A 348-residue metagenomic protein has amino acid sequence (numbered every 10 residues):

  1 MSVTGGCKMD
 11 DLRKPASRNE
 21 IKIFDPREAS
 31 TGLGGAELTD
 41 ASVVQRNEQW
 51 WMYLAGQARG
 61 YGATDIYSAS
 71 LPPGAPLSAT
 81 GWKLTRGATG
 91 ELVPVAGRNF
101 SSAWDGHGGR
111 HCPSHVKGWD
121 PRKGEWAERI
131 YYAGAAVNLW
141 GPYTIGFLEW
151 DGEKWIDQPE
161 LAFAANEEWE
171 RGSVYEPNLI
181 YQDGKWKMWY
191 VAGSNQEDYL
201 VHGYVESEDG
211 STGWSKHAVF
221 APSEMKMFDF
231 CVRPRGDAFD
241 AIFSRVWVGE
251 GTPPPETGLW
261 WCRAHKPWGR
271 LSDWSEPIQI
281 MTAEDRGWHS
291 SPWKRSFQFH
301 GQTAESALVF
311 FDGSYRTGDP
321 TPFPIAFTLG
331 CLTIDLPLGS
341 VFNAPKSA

Functional and structural regions predicted by a protein language model:
S2-A348: Carbohydrate-active catalytic/glycan-binding domains of CAZyme proteins, especially the secreted or lumenal ectodomains
